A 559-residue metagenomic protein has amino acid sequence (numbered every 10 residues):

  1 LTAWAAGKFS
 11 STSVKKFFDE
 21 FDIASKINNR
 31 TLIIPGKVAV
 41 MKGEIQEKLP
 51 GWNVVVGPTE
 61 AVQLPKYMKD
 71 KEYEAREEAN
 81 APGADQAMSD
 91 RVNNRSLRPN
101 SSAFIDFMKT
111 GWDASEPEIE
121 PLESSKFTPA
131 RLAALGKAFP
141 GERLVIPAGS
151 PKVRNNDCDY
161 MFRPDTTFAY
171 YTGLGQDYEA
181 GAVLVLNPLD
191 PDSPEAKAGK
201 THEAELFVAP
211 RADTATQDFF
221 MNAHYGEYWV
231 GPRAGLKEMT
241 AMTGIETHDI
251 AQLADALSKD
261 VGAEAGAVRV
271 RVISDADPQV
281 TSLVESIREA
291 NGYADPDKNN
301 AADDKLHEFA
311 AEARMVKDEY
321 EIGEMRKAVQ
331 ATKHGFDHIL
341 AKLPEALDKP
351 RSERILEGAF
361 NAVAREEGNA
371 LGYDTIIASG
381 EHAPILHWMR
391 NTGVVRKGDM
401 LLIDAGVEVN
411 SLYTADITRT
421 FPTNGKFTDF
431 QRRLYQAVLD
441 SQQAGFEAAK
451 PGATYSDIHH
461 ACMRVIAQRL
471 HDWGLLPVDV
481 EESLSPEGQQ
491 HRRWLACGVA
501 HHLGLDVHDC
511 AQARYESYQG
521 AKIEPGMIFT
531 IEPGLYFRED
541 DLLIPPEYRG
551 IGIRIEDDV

Functional and structural regions predicted by a protein language model:
L1-S25, R30-G36, G43: Conserved mixed alpha/beta catalytic, RNA-binding, or beta-rich assembly cores of soluble enzyme, regulatory
T2-A5, E44-I45, K66-Y67, H387 (+1 more regions): Short, well-ordered secondary-structure micro-motifs
A3-F9, Y67-R76, R314-E324, T392: Short, surface-exposed amphipathic charged segments that create phosphate/polyanion-binding patches used for binding
A5, K37-M41, E60-V62, K152-V153 (+1 more regions): Short acidic, S/G/P-rich loop/turn micro-motifs used as interaction or catalytic elements
F17, F21, E44-G51, A359 (+3 more regions): Alpha-helical structural signal in soluble globular domains
I34, A39-A84: Peripheral docking tails and interdomain loops at the edges of cofactor- or intermediate-handling domains
D85-V559: Active-site neighborhoods and metal-handling regions in enzymes and metal-associated proteins
